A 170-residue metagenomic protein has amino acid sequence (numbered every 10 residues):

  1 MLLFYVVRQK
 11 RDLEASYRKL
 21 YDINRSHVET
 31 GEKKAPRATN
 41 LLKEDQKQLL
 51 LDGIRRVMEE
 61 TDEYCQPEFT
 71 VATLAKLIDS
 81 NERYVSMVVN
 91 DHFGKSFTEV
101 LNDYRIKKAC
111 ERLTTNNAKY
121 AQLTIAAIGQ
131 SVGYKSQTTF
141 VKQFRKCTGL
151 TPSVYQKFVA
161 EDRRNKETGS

Functional and structural regions predicted by a protein language model:
F4-A127, S131, Q143-K146, S153-V154 (+1 more regions): Membrane-proximal linker segments that couple transmembrane helices to downstream signaling/catalytic modules
F140: Binding-interface segments
